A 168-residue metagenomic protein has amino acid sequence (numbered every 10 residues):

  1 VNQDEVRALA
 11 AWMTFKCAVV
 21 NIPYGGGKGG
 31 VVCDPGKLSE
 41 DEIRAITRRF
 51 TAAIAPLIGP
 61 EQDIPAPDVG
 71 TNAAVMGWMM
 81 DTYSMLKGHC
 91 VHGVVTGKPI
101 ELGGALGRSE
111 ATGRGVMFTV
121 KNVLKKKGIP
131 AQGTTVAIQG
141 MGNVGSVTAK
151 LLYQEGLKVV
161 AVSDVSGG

Functional and structural regions predicted by a protein language model:
V1-L106: N-terminal ligand-binding/catalytic initiation module
G104-G168: Glycine-rich phosphate/diphosphate-binding loop of Rossmann-like nucleotide-binding domains
